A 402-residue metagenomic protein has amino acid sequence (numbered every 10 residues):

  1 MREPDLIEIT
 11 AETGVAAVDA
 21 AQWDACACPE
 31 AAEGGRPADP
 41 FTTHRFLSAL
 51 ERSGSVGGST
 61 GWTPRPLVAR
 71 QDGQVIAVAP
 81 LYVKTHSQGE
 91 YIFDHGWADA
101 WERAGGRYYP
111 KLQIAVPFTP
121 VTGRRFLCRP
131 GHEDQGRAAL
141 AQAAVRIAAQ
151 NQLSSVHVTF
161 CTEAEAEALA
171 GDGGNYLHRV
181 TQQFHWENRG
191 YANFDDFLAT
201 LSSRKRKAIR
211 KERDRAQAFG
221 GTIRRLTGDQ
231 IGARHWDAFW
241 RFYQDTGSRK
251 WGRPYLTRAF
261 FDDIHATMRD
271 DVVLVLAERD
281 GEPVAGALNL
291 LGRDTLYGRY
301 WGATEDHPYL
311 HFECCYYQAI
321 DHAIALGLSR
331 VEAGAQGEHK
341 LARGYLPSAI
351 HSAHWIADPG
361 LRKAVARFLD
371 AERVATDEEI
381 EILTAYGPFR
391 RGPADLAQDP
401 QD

Functional and structural regions predicted by a protein language model:
M1-D402: N-acyltransferase acceptor-side catalytic subdomain
